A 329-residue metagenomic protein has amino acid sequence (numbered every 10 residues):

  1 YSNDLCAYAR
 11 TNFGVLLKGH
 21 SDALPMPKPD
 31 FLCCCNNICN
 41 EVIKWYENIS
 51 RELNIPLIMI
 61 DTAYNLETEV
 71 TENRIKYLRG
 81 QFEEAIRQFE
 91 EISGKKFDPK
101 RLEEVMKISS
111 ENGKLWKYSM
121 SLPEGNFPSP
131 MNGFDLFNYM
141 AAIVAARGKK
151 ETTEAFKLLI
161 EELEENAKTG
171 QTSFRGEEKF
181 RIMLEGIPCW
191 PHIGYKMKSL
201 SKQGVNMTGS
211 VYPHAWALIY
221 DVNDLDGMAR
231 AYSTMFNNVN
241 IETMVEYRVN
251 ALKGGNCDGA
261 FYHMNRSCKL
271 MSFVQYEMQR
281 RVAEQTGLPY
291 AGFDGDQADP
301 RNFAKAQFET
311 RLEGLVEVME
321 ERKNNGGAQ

Functional and structural regions predicted by a protein language model:
Y1-K96, Y212-A328: Trp/Phe/Arg-rich N-terminal binding region typifying the photolyase-homology
R79, E83-P213, L218: A charged, amphipathic alpha-helical module
